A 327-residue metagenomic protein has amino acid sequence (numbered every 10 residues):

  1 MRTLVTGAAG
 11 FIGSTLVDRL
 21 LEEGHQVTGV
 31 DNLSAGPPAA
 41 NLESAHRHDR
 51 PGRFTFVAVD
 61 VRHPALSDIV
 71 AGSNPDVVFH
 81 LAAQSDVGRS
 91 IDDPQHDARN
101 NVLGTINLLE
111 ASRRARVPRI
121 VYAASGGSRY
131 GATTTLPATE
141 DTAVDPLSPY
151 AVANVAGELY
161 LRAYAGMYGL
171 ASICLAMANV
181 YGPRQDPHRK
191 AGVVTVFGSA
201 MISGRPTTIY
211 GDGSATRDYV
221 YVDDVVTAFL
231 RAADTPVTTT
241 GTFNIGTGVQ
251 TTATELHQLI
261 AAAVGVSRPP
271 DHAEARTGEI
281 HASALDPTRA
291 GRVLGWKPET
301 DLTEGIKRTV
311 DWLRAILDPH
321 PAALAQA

Functional and structural regions predicted by a protein language model:
M1-V180, I316, A325-A327: N-terminal Rossmann-like NAD(P)+-binding domain of SDR-like oxidoreductases, especially those catalyzing
P38, D86, G126, T134 (+4 more regions): Activation loop
R50, R62, D186-K190, V249 (+2 more regions): Residue-level signature of the cytosolic catalytic core of signaling kinases
L66, D86, H96, L103 (+5 more regions): Residue-level recognition of oxygen-bearing side chains
Q84, G88-I91, A151, A191-V194 (+3 more regions): Glycine-rich phosphate-binding loop at the start of an alpha helix
A98, L147-V155, A191-T195, Y219 (+1 more regions): Short-chain dehydrogenase/reductase
A156, Y160, Y164, F197 (+2 more regions): Hydrophobic alpha-helix immediately C-terminal to the catalytic Tyr-X-X-X-Lys motif of short-chain
P183, S199-A327: C-terminal substrate-binding subdomain of Rossmann-fold SDR/epimerase-dehydratase oxidoreductases
